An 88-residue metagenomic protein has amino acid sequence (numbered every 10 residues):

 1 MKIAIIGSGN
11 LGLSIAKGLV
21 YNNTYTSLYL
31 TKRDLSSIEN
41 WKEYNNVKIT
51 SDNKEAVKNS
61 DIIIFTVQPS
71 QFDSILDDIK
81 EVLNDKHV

Functional and structural regions predicted by a protein language model:
M1-S51, E55: NAD(P)+-binding Rossmann beta1-loop-alpha1 motif at the extreme N-terminus of oxidoreductases
D52-F65, P69-V88: Rossmann-fold NAD(P) dinucleotide-binding segment
